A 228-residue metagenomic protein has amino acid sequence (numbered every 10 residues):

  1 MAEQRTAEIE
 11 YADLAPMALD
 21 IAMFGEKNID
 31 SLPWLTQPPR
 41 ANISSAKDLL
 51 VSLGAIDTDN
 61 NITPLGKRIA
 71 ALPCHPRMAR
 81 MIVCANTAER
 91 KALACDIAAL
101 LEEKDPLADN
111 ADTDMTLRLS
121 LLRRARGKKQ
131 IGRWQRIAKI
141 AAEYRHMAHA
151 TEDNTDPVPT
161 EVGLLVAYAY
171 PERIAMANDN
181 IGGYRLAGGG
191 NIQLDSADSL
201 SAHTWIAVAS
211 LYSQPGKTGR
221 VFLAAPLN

Functional and structural regions predicted by a protein language model:
M1-N228: Second RecA-like catalytic domain
